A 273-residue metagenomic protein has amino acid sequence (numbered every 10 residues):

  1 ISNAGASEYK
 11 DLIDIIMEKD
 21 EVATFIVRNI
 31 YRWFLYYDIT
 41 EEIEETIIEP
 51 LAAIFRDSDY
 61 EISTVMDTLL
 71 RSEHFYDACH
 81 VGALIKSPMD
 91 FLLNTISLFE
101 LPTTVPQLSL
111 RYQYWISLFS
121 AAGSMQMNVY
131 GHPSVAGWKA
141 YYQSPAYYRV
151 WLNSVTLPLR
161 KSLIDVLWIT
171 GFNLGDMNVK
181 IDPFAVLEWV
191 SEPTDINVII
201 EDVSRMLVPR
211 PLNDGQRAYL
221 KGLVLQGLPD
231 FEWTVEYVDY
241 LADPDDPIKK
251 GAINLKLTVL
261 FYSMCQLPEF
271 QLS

Functional and structural regions predicted by a protein language model:
I1-Y31: Acidic, aromatic-lined catalytic clefts of primarily extracellular/periplasmic carbohydrate-active enzymes that remodel
K19, A23-S58, M66-S273: Flexible, low-complexity segments enriched for small/polar residues
